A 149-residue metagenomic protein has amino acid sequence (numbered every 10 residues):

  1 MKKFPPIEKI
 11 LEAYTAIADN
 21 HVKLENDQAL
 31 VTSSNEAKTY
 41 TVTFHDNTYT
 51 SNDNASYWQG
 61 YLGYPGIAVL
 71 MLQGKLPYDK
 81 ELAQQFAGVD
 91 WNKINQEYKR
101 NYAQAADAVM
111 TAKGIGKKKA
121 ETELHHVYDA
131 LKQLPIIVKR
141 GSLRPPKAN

Functional and structural regions predicted by a protein language model:
M1-N149: Long, low-complexity, compositionally biased intrinsically disordered regions
